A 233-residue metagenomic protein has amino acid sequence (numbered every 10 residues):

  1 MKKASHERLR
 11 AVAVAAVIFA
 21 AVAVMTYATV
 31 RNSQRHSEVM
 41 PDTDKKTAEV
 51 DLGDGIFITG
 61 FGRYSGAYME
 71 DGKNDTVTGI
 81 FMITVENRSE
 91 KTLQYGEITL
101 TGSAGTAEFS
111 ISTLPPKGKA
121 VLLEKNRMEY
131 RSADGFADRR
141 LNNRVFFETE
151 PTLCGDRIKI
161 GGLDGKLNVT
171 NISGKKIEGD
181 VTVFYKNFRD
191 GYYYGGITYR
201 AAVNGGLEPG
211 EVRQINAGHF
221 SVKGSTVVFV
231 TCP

Functional and structural regions predicted by a protein language model:
K2-I18: N-terminal Sec-pathway targeting helices
V24-P41: Sec-dependent signal peptide cleavage junction
S37-I58, E124-G165, P209, A217-P233: Terminal connector regions
E38-G102: Ordered, small/hydrophobic-rich secondary-structure cores
D75-M82, G161-L167, R213: Short, solvent-exposed loop/turn segments enriched in Ser/Thr/Gly
T84-T92, N168-K175, N187: Asparagine-centered strand-capping/turn motif at beta-strand->loop junctions
K91-T99, E178-T182, G196: Short, hydrophobic/aromatic beta-strand segments
G105-R131, Y192-S221: Intrinsically disordered, low-complexity Pro/Gly/Ser/Thr-rich segments with frequent PxxP/GP/PP motifs and embedded
